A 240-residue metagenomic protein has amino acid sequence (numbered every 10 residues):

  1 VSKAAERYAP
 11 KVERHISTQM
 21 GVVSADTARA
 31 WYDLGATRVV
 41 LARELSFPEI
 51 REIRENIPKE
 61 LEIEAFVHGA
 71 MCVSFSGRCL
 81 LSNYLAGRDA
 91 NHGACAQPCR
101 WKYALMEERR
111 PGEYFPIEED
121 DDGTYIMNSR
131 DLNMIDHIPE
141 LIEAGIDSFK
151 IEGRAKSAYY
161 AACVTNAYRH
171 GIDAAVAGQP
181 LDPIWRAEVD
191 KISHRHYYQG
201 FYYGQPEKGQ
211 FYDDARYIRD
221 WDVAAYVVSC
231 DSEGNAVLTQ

Functional and structural regions predicted by a protein language model:
V1-A30: N-terminal active-site wall of soluble small-molecule enzyme domains
Y8, E13, R29-Y32, T37-Q240: Surface-exposed amphipathic alpha-helical tracts and adjacent flexible/coil segments at the periphery of soluble enzymes
